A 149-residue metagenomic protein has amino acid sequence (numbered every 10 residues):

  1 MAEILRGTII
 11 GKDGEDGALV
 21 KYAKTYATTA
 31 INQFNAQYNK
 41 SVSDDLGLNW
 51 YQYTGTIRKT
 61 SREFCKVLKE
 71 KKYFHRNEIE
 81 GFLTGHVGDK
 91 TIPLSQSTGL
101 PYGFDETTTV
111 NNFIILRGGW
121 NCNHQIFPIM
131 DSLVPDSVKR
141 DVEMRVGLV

Functional and structural regions predicted by a protein language model:
M1-N121, F127-V149: Domain-core detector
